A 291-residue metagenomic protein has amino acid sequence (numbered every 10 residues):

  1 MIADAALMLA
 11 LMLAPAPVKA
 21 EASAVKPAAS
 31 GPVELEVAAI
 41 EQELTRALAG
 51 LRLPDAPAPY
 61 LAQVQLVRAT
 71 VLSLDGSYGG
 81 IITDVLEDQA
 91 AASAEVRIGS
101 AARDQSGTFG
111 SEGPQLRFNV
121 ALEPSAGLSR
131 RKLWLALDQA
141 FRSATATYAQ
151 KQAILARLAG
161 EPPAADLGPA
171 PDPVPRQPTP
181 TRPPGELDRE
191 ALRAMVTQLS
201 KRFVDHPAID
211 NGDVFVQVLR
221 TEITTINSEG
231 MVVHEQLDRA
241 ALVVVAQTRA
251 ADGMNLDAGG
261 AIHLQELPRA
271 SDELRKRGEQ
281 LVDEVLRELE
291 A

Functional and structural regions predicted by a protein language model:
M1-D4, K19: Intrinsically disordered, low-complexity proline-rich regions
A3-A14: Bacterial N-terminal signal peptides
P17-A291: Active-site bordering "gate/hinge" segments that shape substrate access to catalytic or cofactor-binding pockets
